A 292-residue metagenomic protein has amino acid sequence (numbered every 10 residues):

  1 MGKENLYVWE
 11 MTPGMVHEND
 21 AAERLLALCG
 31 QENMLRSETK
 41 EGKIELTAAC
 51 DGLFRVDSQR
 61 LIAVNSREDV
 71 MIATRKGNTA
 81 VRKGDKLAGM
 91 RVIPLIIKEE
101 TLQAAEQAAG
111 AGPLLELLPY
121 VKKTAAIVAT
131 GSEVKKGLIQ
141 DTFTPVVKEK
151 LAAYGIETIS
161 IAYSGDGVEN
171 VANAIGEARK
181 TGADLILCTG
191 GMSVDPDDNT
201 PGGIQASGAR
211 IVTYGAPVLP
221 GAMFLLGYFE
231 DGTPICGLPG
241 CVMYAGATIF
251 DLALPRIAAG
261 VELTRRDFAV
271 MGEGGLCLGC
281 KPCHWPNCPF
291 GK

Functional and structural regions predicted by a protein language model:
M1-E100: Phosphate-interaction motifs
K3-E4, A27-M34, D51, K83-K86 (+6 more regions): Generic secondary-structure signature for well-ordered alpha-helical cores
E4-Y7, M34-R36, K43-E45, D85-A88 (+5 more regions): Structural motif
L25, E99-L115: Short, compositionally biased
G30-E32, I72-R75, A108-L115, A174: Glycine-rich, charged/polar anion/phosphate-binding loops that engage phosphate groups from diverse ligands
R36-T39, T79-V81, E116-V121, R179-K180 (+2 more regions): Solvent-exposed alpha-helices and their adjacent loops that cap or buttress functional pockets in soluble metabolic
A111-D166, N170: Glycine-rich phosphate/diphosphate-binding loop of Rossmann-like nucleotide-binding domains
S132, I159-G291: Short glycine/threonine-rich loop/turn motifs
